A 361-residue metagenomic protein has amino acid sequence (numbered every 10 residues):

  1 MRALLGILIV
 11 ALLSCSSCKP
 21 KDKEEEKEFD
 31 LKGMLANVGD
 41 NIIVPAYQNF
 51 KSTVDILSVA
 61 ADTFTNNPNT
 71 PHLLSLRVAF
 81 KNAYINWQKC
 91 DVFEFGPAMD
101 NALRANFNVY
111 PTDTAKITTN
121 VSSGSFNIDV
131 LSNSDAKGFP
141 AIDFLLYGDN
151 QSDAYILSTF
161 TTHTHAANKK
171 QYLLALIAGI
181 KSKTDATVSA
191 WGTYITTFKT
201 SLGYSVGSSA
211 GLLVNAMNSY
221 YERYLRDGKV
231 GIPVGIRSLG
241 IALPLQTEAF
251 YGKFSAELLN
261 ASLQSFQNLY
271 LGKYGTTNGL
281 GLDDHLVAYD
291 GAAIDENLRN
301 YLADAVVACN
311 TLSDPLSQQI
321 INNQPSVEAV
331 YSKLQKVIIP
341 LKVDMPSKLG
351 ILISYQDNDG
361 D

Functional and structural regions predicted by a protein language model:
M1-L4: Positively charged n-region of N-terminal signal peptides that target proteins for export
I7-L12: Sec-dependent N-terminal signal peptides
S14-S17: C-terminal motif of bacterial Sec signal peptides marking the signal peptidase cleavage site
P20: Short, conserved catalytic or interaction motifs in soluble domains
K23-D361: Mature extracytoplasmic or organellar-lumen-exposed domains after removal of signal/transit peptides
